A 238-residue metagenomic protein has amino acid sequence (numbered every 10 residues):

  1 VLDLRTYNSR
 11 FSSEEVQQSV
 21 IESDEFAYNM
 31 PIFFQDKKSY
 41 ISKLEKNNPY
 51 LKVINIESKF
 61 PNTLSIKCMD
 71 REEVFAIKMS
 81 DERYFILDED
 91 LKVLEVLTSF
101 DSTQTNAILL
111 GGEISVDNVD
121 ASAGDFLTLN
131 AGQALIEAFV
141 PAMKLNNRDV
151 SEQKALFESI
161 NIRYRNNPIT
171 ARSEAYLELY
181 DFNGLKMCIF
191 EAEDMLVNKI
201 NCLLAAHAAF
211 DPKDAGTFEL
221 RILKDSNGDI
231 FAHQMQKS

Functional and structural regions predicted by a protein language model:
V1, I21-K43, K52-S238: Charged, solvent-exposed interaction patches on well-folded alpha/beta domains that mediate macromolecular contacts
V1-S19, D117: Acidic, glycine-rich low-complexity/disordered segments
